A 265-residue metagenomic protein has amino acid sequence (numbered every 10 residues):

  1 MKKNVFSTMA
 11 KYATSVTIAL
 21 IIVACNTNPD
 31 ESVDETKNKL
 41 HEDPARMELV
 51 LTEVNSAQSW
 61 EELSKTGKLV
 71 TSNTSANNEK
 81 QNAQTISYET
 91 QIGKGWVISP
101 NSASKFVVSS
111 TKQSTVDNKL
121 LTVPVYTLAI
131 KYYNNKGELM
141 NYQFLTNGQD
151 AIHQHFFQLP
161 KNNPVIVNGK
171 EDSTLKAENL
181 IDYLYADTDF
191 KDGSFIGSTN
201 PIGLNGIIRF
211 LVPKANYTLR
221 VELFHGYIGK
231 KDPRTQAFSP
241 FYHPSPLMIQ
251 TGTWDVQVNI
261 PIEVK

Functional and structural regions predicted by a protein language model:
K2-F6, T14-S15, A19-L49, E53: Bacterial Sec-dependent N-terminal signal peptides
D30-K37, N55-A57, N134-L145: Short amphipathic, basic-aromatic surface patches that mediate peripheral association with negatively charged
D34, K39-T85: N-terminal leader/pro-regions and domain N-caps
V50-T52, K131, E222-F224, P261-E263: Residue-level recognition of well-ordered beta-strand positions that form the cores of beta-sheet-rich folds across
T66-L69, N73, R234-K265: Short beta-strand elements
T74-L120: Tryptophan-paired
S109-Y126, F144, Y183-R220, H225-A237 (+1 more regions): Exposed beta-sheet edge/beta-hairpin loop segments within beta-rich domains
E138-S194: Extended, polar beta-sheet/loop recognition surfaces of beta-rich domains that mediate binding to diverse ligands
